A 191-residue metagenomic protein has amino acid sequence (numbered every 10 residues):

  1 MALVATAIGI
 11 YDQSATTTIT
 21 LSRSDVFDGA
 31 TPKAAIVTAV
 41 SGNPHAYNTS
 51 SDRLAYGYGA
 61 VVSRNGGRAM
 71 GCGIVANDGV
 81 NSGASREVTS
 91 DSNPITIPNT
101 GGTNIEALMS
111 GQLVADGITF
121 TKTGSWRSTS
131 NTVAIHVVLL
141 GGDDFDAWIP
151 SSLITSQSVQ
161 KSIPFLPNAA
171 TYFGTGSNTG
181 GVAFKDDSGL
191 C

Functional and structural regions predicted by a protein language model:
M1-C191: Surface-exposed molecular-recognition determinants
